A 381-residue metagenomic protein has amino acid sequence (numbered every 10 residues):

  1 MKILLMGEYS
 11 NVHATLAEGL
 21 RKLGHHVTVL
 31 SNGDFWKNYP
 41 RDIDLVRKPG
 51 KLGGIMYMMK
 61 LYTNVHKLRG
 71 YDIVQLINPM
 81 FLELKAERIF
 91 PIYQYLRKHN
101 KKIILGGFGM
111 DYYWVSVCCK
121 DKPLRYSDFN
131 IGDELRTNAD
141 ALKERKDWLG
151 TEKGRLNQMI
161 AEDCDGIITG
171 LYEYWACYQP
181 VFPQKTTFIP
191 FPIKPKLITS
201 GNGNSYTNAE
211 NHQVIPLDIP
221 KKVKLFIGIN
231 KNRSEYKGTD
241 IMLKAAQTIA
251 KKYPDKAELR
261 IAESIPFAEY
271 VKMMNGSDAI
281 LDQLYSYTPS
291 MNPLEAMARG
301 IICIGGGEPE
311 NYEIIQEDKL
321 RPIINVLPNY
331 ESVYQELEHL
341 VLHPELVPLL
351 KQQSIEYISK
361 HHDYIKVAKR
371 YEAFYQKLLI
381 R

Functional and structural regions predicted by a protein language model:
Y39-D42, L105-G150, N232, I315-Q316: Acceptor-binding helix/loop patch of EC 2.4 sugar-transfer enzymes, predominantly nucleotide-sugar-dependent
R69, I92-K98, K102, D128-I167: Membrane-proximal helix-turn-helix segments that form the acceptor-binding/catalytic region of lipid-linked
R145-F188, I193-P195, S205: A short, active-site helix/loop in glycosyltransferases that binds the activated sugar's phosphate group
I189-K237, L243: Conserved donor-binding/catalytic core segment of Leloir-type glycosyltransferases
N275-T288, I301: Acidic donor-binding loop of glycosyltransferase active sites
I302-P309: Short hydrophobic beta-strand element within catalytic cores of glycosyltransferases and related nucleotide-activated
E313-L337: Change "using UDP/GDP/dTDP sugars" to "using nucleotide sugars
E345-Q376: A charged, aromatic-enriched C-terminal amphipathic alpha-helix characteristic of glycosyltransferases across folds
